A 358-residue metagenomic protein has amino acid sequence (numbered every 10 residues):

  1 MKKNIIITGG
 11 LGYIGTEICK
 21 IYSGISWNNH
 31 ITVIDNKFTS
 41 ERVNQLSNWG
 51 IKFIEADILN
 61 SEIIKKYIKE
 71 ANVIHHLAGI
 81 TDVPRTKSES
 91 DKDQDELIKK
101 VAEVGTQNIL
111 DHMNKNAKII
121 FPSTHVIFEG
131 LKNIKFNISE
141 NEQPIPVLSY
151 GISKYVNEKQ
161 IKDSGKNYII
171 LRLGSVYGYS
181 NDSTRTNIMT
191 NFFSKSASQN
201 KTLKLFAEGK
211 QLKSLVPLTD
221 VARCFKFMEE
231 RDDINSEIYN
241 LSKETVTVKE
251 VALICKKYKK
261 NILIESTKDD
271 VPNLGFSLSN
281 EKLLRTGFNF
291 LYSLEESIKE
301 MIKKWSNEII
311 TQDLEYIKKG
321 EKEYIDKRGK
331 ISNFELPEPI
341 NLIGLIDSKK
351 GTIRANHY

Functional and structural regions predicted by a protein language model:
I5-I25: N-terminal Rossmann NAD(P)H-binding glycine-rich loop of SDR-like oxidoreductase domains
T8, I34, I74-A78, I119-H125 (+2 more regions): SDR active-site strand-loop-helix element
I51, I58-V101: NAD(P)H-binding glycine-rich loop region in Rossmannoid oxidoreductase-like domains and their noncatalytic homologs
V104-V147: Conserved Rossmann-fold NAD(P)-dependent oxidoreductase catalytic core, especially the SDR/UDP-sugar
S149, S153: Active-site helix of classical SDR
Y155, K159-K213, L218-A222, F227 (+1 more regions): NAD(P)-dependent short-chain dehydrogenase/reductase
K201, F206-K322: C-terminal substrate-binding subdomain of Rossmann-fold SDR/epimerase-dehydratase oxidoreductases
I309-L342, S348-I353: A short, N-terminal "cap"/entry segment at the start of jelly-roll beta-barrel domains of the cupin/DSBH fold
